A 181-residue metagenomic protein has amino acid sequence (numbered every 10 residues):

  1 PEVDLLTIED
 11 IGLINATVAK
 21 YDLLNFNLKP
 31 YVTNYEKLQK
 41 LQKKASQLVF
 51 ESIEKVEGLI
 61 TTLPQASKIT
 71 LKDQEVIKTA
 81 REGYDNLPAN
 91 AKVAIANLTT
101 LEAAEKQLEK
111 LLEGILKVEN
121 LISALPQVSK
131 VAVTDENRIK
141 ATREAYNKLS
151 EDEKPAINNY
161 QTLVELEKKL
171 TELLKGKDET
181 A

Functional and structural regions predicted by a protein language model:
P1-A181: Beta-rich interaction/scaffold domains
